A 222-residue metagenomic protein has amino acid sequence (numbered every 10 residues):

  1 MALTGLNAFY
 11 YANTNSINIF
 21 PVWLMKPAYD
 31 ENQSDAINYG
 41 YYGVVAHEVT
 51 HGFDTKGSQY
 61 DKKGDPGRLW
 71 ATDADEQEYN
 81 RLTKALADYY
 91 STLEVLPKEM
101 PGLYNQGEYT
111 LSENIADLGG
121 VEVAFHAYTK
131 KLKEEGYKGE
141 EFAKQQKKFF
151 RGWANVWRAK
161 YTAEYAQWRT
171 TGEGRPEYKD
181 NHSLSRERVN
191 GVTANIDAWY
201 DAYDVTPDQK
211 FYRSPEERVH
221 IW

Functional and structural regions predicted by a protein language model:
M1-Y41, G52-W222: Zinc-dependent metallohydrolase catalytic domains
E48: Walker B catalytic acidic pair
